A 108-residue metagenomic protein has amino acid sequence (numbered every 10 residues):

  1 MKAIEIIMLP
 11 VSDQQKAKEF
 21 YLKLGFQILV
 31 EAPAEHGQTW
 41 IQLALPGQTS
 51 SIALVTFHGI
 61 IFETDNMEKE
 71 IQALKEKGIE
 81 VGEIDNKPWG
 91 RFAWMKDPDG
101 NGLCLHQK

Functional and structural regions predicted by a protein language model:
M1-K16, H58-I60: N-terminal beta-strand motif that seeds the catalytic metal site of vicinal oxygen chelate
M8, W40, I61, F92-W94 (+1 more regions): Short hydrophobic/aromatic beta-strand element in the GNAT-like acyltransferase core that lines or flanks the acyl-donor
V11-Q14, H36, P88: Conserved beta-strand-loop-alpha-helix junction that forms the acyl-donor binding cleft
D13-I28: Amphipathic alpha-helical segments
F20, E68-A73: Short amphipathic alpha-helices within nucleic acid-binding modules
Q27-H58, G102-K108: Conserved short beta-strand elements that form part of the metal-binding/catalytic scaffold of enzyme active sites
L29-A32, I71-K108: Vicinal oxygen chelate
